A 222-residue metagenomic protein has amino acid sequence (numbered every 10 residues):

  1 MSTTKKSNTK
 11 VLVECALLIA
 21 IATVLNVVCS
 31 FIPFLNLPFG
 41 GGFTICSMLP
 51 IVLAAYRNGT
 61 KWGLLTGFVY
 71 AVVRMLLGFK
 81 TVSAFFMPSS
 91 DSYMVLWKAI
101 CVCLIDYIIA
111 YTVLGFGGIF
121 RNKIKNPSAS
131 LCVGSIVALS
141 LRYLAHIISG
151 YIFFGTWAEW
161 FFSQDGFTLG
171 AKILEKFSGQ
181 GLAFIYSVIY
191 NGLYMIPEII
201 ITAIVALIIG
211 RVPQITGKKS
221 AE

Functional and structural regions predicted by a protein language model:
M1-E222: Loop-helix junctions at membrane interfaces
